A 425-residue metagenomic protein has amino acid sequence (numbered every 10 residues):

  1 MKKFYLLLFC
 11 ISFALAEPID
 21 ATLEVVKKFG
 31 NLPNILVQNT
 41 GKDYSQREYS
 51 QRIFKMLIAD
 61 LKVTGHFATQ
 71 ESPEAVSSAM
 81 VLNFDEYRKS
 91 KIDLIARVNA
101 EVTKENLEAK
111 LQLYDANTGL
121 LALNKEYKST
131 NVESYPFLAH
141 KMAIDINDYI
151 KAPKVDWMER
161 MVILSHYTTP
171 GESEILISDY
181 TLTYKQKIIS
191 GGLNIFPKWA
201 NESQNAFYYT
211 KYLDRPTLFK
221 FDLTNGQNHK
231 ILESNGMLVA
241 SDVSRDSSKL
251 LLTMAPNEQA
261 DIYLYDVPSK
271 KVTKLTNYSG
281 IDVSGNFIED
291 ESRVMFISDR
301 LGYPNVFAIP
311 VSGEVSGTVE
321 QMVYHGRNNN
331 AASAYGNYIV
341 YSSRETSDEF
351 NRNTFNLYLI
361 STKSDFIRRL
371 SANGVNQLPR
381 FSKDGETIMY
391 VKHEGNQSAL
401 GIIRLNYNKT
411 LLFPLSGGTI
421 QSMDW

Functional and structural regions predicted by a protein language model:
A16-D60: A structural "domain/chain start" motif
E17-L32, T118-A122, K128-K187: C-terminal/domain-edge helix-coil "capping" segments
Q46-L107: Short, solvent-exposed, polar/charged sequence segments at loop or secondary-structure edges
M80-M142: Amphipathic beta-strand/beta-sheet edge segments enriched in Tyr/Trp
W157-M158, N201-S203, R245-D246, E289-D290 (+2 more regions): Residue-level detector of Asp-centered blade-edge/turn motifs that repeat once per structural unit in beta-propeller
V162, N205-F207, L250-L251, V294-M295 (+2 more regions): Hydrophobic beta-strand positions that form the internal "hydrophobic ladder" of WD40/Gbeta-like beta-propeller blades
T168-S173, T210-L218, E233-G236, T253-I262 (+6 more regions): A flexible loop/linker signature enriched in serine peptidases of the S9 family
D179-L193, D222-M237, Y265-V283, I309-N328 (+2 more regions): Multi-bladed beta-propeller domains
